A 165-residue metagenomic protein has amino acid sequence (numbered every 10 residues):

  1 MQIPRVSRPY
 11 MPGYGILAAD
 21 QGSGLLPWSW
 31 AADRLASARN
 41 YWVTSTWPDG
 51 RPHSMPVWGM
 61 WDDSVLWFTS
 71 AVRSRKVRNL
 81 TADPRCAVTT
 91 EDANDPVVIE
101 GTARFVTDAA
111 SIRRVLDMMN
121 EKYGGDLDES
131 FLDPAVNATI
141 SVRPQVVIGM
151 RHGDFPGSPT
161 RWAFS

Functional and structural regions predicted by a protein language model:
M1-L25, D95-S165: Charged, gly/pro-rich active-site loop segments
Y14-W42: Short, basic/aromatic recognition patches
L17-G22, R73-E91, G125-E129: Short, solvent-exposed cationic patches
P27-W30, S54-M55, R73, L127: A generic local structural motif
A31, R73-K76, S111-V115: Amphipathic alpha-helical interface surfaces
L35-A36, T81-A82, N120: Alpha-helix boundary recognition
A38-V72, R78-L80, C86-T90, V98-E100: Short beta-strand segments
R39-N40, R85, G124, V147: Generic structural signal for secondary-structure transition and capping sites
